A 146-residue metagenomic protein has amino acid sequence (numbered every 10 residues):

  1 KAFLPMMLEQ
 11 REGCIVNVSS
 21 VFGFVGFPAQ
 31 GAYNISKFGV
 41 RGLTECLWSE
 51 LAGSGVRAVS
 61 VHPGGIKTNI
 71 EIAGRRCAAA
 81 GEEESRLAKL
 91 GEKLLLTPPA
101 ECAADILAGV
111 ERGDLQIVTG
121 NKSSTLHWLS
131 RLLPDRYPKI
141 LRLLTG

Functional and structural regions predicted by a protein language model:
K1, E45: A short, exposed helix-loop element centered on a Lys and neighboring polar residues
A2-R11: A short helix-coil junction within the Rossmann-fold of NAD(P)-dependent oxidoreductases
P5-M6, S49-G53: Alpha-helical segment proximal to the catalytic Tyr-Lys
S20: Residue(s) in the substrate-gating loop at a strand-loop-helix junction that position the organic substrate next
V25-G31: Active-site loop immediately N-terminal to the catalytic Tyr-X3-Lys motif of short-chain dehydrogenase/reductase
Y33, R41: Catalytic tyrosine of NAD(P)H-dependent dehydrogenase/reductases that use a Tyr as the general acid/base
S36: Active-site helix of classical SDR
G53-N121: SDR active-site lid
